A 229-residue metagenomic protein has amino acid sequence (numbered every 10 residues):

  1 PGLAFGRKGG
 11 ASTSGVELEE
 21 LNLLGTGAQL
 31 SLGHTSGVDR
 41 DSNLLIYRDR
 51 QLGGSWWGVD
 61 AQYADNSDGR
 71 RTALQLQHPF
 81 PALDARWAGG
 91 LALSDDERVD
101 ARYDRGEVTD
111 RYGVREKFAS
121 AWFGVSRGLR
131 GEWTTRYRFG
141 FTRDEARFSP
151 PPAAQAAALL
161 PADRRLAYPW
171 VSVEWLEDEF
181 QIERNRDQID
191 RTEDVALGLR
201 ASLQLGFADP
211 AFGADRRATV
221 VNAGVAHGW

Functional and structural regions predicted by a protein language model:
P1-Q181, R200, A226-G228: Gram-negative/organellar outer-membrane beta-barrel architecture
R111, R115, P161-R165, R191 (+2 more regions): Short, contiguous, pocket-lining structural segments that sit at or immediately flank catalytic/ligand-binding sites
W170-L176, N185-R191, G198-W229: Extended beta-strand-rich architecture
